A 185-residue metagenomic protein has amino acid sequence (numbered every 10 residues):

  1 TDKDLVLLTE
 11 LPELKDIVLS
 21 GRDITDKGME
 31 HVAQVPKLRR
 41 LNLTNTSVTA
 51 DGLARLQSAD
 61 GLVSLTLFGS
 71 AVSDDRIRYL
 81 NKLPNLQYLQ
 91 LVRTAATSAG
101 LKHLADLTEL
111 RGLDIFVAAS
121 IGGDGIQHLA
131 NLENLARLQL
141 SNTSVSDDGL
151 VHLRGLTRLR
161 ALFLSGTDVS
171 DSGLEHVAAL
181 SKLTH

Functional and structural regions predicted by a protein language model:
T1-H185: Concave beta-strand-loop units of leucine-rich repeat
